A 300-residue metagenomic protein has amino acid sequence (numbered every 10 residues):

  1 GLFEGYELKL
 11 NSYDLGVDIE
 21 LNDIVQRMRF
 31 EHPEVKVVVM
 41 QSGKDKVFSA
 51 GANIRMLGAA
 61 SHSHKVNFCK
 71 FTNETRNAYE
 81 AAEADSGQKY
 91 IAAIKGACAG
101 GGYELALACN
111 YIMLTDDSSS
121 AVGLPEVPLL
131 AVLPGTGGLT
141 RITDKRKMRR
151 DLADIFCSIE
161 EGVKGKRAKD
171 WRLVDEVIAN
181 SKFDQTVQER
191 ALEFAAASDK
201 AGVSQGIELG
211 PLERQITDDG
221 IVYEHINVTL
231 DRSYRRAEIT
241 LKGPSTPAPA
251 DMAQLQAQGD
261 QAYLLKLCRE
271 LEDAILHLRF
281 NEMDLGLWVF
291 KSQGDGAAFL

Functional and structural regions predicted by a protein language model:
G1, E104-A108, K147-G259, Y263 (+4 more regions): Amphipathic alpha-helical segments at domain termini/boundaries
G1-L2, V47-G51, G123, V132 (+2 more regions): Short acidic/His/Gly/Ser-rich catalytic and metal-binding motifs that mark active-site loops of diverse hydrolases
L2-E7, A81-Q88, M252: Short helix/loop segment immediately N-terminal to the Walker
G5-N11, R55-H62, Q254-Q261: Short glycine-enriched, charge-decorated loop/helix-capping segments at active-site entrances that position
E7-G16, K242: Asp/Glu-centered strand-loop micro-motifs enriched in Gly/Pro and often flanked by an aromatic residue
D14-S63, N73-A93, T115-S118, R236-I239 (+1 more regions): A structural preference for short, pocket-lining loop segments at secondary-structure junctions
D45, I112-M113, S119, V127-L129 (+3 more regions): Short, glycine-/Ser/Thr-/acidic-enriched flexible segments
S63-V203: Conserved catalytic cores of soluble enzyme domains, especially glycine-rich substrate-binding beta-alpha loops
